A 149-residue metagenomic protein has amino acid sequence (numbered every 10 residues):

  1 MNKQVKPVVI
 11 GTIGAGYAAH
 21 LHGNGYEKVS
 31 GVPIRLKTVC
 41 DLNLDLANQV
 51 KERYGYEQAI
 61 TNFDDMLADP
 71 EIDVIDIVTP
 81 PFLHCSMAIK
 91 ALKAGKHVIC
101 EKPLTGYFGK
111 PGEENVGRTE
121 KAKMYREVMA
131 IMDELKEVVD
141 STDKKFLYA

Functional and structural regions predicted by a protein language model:
M1-Y54: N-terminal Rossmann-like dinucleotide-binding module
K37, E57, E71-D73: Conserved acidic residues
Q49-Y56, E114, V138: Short, conserved SAM-binding/catalytic segment of Class I S-adenosyl-L-methionine-dependent methyltransferases
Y56-F63: Conserved SAM-binding strand-loop segment of SAM-dependent methyltransferases
V74, C85-Y148: Beta-strand-loop-alpha-helix segment that lines the small-molecule cofactor/substrate pocket of alpha/beta enzymes
V78-F82: N-terminal glycine-rich "phosphate-gripper" loop used for MgATP/nucleotide binding and carboxylate activation
